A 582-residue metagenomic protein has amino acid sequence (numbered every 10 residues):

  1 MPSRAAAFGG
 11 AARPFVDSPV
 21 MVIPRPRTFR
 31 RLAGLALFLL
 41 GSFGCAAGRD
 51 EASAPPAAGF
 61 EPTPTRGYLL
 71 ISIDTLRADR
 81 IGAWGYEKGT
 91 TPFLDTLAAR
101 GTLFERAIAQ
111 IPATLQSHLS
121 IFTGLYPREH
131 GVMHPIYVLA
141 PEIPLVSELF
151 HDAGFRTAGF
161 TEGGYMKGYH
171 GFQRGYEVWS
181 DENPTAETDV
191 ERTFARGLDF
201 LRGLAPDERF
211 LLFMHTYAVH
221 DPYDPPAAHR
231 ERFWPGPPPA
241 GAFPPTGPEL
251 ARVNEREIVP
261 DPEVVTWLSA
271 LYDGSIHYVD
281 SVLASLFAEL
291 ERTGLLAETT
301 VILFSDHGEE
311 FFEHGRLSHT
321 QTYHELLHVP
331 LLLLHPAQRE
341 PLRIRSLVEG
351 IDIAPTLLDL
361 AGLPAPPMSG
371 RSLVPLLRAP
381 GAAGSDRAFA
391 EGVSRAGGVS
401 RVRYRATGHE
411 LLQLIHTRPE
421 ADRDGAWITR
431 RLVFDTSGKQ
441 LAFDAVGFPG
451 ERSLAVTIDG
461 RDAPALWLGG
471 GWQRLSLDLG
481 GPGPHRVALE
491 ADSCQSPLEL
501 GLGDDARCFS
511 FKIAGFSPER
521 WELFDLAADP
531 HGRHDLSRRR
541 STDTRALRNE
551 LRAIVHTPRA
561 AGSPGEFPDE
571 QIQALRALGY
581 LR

Functional and structural regions predicted by a protein language model:
P2-P14: Compositionally biased, low-complexity flexible segments
R4-A5, G34-L35, V190: Generic alpha-helix initiation/capping and coil-helix boundary signal
A6-F8, V20-I23: Compositionally biased low-complexity segments, especially N-terminal hydrophobic helices that form the hydrophobic
V22, F43-R582: Catalytic domains that recognize anionic headgroups
V22-A33: Bacterial N-terminal signal peptides that target proteins for export
A33-G44: Bacterial N-terminal signal peptides
